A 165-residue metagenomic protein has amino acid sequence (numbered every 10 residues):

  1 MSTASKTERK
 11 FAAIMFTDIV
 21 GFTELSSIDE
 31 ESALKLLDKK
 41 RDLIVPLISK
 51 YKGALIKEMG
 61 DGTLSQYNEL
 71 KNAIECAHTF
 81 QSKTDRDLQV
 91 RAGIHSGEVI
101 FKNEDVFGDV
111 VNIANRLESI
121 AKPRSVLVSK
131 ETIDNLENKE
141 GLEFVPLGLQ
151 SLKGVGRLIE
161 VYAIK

Functional and structural regions predicted by a protein language model:
S2-C76, K83: Catalytic NTP-binding/metal-coordinating core of nucleotidyl cyclase/transferase enzymes
S5, V45, S49, L64-K165: Catalytic beta-strand-to-alpha-helix segment of the class III nucleotidyl cyclase homology domain
